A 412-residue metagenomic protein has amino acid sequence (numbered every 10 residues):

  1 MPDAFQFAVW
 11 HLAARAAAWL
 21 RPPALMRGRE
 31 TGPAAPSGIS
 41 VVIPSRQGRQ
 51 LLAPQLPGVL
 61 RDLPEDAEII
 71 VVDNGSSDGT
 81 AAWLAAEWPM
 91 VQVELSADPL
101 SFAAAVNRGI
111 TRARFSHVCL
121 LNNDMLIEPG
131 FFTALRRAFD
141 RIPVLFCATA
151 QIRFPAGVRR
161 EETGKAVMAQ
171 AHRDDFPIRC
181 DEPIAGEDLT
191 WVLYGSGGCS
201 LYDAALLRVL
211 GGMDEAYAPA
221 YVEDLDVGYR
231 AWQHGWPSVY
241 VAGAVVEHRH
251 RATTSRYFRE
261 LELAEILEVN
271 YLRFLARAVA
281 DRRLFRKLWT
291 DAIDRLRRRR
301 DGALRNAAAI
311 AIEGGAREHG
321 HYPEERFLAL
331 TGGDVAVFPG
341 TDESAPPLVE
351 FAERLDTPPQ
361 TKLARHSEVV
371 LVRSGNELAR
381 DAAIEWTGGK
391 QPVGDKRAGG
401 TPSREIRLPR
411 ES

Functional and structural regions predicted by a protein language model:
M1-A17, R283-F351, P358, A379 (+2 more regions): Non-catalytic, C-terminal membrane-associated alpha-helical segments of glycosyltransferases
P2-G58: N-proximal low-complexity "stem/linker" segments adjacent to membrane-targeting elements
A14, A105, T111, M125-L126 (+2 more regions): Acidic/His-rich active-site region of diverse nucleotide-sugar glycosyltransferases
P57-D66: Short, acidic, metal-binding catalytic loop of nucleotide-sugar glycosyltransferases
G58, D73-A82, D98: A conserved acidic beta->alpha catalytic loop
S96-A113, N123: Glycine-rich, basic loop-to-helix element that forms the pyrophosphate-binding segment of sugar-nucleotide handling
V118: Short aromatic/hydrophobic "clamp" motif used to bind/position activated sugar donors
L193-G211, A216-V245: A short, conserved alpha-helix in the catalytic core of glycosyltransferases
